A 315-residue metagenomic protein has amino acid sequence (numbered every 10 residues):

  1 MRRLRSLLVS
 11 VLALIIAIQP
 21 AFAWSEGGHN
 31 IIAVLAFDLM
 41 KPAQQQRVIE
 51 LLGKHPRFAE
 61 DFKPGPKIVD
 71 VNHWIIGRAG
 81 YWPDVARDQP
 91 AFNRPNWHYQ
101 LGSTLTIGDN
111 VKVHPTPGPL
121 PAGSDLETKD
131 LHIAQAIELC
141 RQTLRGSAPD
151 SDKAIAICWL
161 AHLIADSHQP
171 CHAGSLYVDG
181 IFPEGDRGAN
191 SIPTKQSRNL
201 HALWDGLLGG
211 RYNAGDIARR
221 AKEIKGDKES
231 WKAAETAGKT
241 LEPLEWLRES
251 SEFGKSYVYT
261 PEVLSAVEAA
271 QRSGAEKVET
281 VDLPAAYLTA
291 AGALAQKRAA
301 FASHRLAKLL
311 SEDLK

Functional and structural regions predicted by a protein language model:
M1-V11: Bacterial N-terminal signal peptides that target proteins for export
R5-S6, I16, A275-E279: Short hydrophobic/aromatic-rich motifs at helix boundaries and adjacent loops
V9-Q19: Bacterial N-terminal signal peptides
F22-L163, P170-K315: N-terminal, motif-rich segments that launch catalysis or mediate targeting to/interaction with membranes, typified by
